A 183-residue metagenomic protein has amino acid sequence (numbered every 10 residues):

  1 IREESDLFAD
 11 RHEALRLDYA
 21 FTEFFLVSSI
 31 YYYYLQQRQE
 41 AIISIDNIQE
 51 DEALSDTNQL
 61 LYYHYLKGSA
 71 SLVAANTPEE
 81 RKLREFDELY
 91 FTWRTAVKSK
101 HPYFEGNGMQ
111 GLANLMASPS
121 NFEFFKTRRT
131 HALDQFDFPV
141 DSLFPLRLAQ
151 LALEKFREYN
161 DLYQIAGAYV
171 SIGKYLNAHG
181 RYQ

Functional and structural regions predicted by a protein language model:
R2, F8-H12, Y32, I45 (+4 more regions): Eukaryotic all-alpha helical interaction scaffolds
Y19, N58-L60, Y103, L143 (+1 more regions): Residue signature of alpha-solenoid helical repeat architecture, marking inter-repeat boundaries and helix-start
E23, Y62-H64, S69, N107 (+1 more regions): Residue register of alpha-helical TPR repeats
A41, K82-E85, L89, P145: Single-residue signature of alpha-solenoid repeat helices
